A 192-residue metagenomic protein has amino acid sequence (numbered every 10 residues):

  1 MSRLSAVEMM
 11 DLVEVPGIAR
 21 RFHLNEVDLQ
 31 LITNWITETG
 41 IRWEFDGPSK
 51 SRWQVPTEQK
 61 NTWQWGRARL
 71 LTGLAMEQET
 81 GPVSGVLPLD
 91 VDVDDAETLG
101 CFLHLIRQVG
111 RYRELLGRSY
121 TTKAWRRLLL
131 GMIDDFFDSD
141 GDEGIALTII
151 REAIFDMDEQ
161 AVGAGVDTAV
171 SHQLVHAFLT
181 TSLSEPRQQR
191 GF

Functional and structural regions predicted by a protein language model:
M1-F192: Polyanion-engaging groove/track-forming segments
